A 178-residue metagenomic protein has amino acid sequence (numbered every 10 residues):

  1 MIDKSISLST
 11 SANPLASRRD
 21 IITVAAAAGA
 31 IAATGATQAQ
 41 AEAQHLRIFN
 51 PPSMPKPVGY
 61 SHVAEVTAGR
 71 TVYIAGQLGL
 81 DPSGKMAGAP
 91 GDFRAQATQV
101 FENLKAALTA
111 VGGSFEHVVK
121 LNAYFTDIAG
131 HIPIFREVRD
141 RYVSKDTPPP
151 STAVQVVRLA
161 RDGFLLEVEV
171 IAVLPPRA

Functional and structural regions predicted by a protein language model:
M1-A16: N-terminal secretory signal peptides
S17-A25: N-terminal export leaders
G35-P55: C-terminal segment of N-terminal export signals and the immediately downstream linker at the start of the mature
P57-A64: Mature N-terminal segment immediately following signal peptide/propeptide cleavage in secreted/periplasmic
V66-P82: Short coil-to-beta-strand
R94-T109: Short, well-ordered amphipathic alpha-helical segments that serve as non-catalytic structural scaffolds within diverse
L108-V118: Phosphate/pyrophosphate-binding loops at sites that engage ATP/ADP/AMP, CoA/4′-phosphopantetheine, polyphosphate
P133-V170: Short, conserved loop-to-beta-strand elements that form functional interface hotspots
